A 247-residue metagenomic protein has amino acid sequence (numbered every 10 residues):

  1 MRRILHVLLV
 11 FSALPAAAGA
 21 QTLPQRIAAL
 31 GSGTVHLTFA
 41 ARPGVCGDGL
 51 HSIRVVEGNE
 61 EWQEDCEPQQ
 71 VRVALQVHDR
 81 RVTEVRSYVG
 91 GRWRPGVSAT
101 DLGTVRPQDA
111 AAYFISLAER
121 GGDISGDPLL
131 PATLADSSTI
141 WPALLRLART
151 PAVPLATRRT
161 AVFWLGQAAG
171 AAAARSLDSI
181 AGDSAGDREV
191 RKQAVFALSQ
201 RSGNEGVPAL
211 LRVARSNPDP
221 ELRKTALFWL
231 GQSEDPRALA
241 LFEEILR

Functional and structural regions predicted by a protein language model:
M1-I4: Positively charged n-region of N-terminal signal peptides that target proteins for export
H6-P15: Bacterial N-terminal signal peptides
A18-A20: Boundary at the C-terminal end of the N-terminal hydrophobic targeting segment
T22-L117: N-terminal accessory interaction module
P107-A118, S137-R149, G170-G182, G203-R215 (+1 more regions): Amphipathic alpha-helical scaffolding segments comprising HEAT/armadillo-like alpha-solenoid repeats
G122-D123, V153-A156, G186-E189, N204 (+2 more regions): Alpha-helix N-cap/helix-start positions at coil->helix boundaries
A132-D136, L165, A169, L198 (+3 more regions): Alpha-solenoid repeat junctions
